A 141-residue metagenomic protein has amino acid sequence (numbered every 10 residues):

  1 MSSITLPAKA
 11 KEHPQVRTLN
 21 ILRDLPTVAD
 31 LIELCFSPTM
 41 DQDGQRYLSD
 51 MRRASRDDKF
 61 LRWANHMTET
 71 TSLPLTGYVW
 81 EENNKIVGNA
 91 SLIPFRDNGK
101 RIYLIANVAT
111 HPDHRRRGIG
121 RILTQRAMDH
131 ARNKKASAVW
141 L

Functional and structural regions predicted by a protein language model:
M1-L34, P38: Conserved N-terminal entry element of GNAT/NAT acetyltransferase domains
I32-I86: Active-site rim helix/loop that mediates acceptor-substrate recognition in acyltransferases
Y47-S49, E69, L104-N107, D129: Basic, Lys/Arg-rich alpha-helical nucleic-acid-recognition elements, primarily the DNA-binding modules of transcription
L75-V79, K85-P94, L104, A109: Conserved beta-strand in the GNAT
F95-I105, R115, K134: A conserved beta-turn-beta hairpin within the catalytic core of GNAT-like acetyltransferases that forms part
H114, G118-R126: Conserved acetyl-CoA pyrophosphate-binding loop and the N-cap/start of the following alpha-helix in GNAT-like
A131-L141: Conserved GNAT acetyl-CoA-binding A-motif
